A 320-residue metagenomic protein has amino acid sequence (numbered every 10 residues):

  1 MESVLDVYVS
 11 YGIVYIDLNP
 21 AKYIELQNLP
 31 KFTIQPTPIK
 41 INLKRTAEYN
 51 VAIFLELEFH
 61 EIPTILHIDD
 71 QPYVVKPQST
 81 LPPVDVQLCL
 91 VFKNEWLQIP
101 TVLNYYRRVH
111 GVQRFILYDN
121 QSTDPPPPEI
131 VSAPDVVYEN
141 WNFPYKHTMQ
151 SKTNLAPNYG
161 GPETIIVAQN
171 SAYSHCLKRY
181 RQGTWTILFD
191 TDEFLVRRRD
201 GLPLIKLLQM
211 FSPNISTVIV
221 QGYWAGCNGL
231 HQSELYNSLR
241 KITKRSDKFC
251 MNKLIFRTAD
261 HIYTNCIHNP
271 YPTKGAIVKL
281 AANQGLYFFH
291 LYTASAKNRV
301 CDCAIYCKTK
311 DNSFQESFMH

Functional and structural regions predicted by a protein language model:
M1-V9, V14-D17, K22-K76, E163-I166 (+3 more regions): Catalytic-site signature of metal-activated, phosphate-bearing donor transferases, centered on the GT-A/GT-A-like
P77-L81, D85-C89, T123-W185, R197: Active-site-proximal specificity loops/subdomain of glycosyltransferases
L90-N104, N120-Q121: Active-site beta-to-alpha loop of glycosyltransferases that engages the nucleotide-sugar donor
N104-Q113: Short, acidic, metal-binding catalytic loop of nucleotide-sugar glycosyltransferases
I116-D124: Carboxylate/His-rich catalytic cores and anion/metal-binding grooves
T191-L195: Acidic metal-phosphate-binding loop of nucleotide-sugar-dependent transferases
